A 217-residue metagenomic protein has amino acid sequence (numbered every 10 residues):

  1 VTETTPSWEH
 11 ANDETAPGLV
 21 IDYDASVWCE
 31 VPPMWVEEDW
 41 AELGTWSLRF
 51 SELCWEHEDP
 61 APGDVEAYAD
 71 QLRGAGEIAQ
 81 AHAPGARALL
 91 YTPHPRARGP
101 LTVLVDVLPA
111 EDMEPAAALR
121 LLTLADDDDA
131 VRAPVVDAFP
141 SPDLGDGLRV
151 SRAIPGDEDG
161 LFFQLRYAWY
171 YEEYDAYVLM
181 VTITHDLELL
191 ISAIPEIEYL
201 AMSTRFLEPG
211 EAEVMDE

Functional and structural regions predicted by a protein language model:
V1-F162, Y171-E217: N-terminal targeting sequences that direct proteins away from the cytosol to non-cytosolic compartments
